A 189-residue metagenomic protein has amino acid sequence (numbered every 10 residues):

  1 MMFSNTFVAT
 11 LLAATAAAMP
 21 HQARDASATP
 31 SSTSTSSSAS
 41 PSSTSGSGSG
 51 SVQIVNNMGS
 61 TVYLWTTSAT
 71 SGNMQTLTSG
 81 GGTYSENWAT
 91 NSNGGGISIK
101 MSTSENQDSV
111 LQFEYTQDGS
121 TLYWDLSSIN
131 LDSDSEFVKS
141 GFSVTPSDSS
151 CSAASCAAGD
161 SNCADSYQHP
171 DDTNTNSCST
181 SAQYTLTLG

Functional and structural regions predicted by a protein language model:
M2-G189: Extracellular low-complexity, O-glycosylation-prone Ser/Thr/Pro/Gly-rich "stalks" and linkers flanking catalytic
